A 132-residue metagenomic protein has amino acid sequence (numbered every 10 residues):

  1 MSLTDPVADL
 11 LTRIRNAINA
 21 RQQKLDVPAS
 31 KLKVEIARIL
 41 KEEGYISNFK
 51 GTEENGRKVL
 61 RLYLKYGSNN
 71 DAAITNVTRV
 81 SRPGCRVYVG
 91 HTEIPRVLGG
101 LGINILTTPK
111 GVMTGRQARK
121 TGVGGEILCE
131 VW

Functional and structural regions predicted by a protein language model:
M1-W132: Core subunits and conserved enzymes of cellular information-processing and envelope-translocation systems across
